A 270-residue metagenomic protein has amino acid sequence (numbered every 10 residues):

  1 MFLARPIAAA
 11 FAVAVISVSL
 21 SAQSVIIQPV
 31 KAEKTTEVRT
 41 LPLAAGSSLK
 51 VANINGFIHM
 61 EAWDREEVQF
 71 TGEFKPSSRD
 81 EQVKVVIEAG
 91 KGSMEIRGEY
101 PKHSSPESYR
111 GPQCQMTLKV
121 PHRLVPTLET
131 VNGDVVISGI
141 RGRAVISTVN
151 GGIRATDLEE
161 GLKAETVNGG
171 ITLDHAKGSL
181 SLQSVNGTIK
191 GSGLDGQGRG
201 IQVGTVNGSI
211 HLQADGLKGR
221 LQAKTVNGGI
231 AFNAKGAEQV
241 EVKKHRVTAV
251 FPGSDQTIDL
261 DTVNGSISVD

Functional and structural regions predicted by a protein language model:
M1-D270: Intrinsically disordered, low-complexity terminal regions
